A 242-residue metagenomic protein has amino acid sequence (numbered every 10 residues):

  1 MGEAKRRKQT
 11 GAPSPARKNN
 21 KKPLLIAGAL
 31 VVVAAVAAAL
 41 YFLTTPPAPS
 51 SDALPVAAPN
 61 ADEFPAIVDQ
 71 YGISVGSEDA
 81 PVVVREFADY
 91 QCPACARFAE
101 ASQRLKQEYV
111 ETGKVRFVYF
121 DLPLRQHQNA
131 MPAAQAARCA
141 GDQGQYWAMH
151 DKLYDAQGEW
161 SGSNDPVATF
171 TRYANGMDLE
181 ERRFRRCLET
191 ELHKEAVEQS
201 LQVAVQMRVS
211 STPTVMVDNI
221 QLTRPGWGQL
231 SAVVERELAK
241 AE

Functional and structural regions predicted by a protein language model:
E3-T44, S51-L54, T171-E242: C-terminal cap of thioredoxin/glutaredoxin-like
D52-Q70: Short extracytoplasmic/periplasmic juxtamembrane "stem" segments immediately C-terminal to an N-terminal membrane anchor
F64-V82, Y109: A short beta-strand-turn-helix
I73-V75, W160, L222: Short clusters of hydrophobic/aromatic residues that line enzyme substrate/ligand-binding pockets
S77, E86, R224: Conserved strand-loop elements at the edges of beta-sheets that form or border functional pockets
A80, R85-N175, M207, K240-E242: Structural alpha/beta surface segment adjacent to cysteine/selenocysteine redox centers across thiol/disulfide enzymes
